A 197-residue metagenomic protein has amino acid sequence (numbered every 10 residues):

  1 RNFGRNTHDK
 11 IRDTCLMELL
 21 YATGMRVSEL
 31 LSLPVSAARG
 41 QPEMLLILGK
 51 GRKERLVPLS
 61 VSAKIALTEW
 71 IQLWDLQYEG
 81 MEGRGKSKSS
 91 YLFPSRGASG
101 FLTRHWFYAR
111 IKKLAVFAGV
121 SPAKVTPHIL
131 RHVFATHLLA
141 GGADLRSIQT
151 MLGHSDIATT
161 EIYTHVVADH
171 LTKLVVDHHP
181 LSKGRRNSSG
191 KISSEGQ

Functional and structural regions predicted by a protein language model:
R1-Q197: Conserved catalytic core of the tyrosine transesterase superfamily
